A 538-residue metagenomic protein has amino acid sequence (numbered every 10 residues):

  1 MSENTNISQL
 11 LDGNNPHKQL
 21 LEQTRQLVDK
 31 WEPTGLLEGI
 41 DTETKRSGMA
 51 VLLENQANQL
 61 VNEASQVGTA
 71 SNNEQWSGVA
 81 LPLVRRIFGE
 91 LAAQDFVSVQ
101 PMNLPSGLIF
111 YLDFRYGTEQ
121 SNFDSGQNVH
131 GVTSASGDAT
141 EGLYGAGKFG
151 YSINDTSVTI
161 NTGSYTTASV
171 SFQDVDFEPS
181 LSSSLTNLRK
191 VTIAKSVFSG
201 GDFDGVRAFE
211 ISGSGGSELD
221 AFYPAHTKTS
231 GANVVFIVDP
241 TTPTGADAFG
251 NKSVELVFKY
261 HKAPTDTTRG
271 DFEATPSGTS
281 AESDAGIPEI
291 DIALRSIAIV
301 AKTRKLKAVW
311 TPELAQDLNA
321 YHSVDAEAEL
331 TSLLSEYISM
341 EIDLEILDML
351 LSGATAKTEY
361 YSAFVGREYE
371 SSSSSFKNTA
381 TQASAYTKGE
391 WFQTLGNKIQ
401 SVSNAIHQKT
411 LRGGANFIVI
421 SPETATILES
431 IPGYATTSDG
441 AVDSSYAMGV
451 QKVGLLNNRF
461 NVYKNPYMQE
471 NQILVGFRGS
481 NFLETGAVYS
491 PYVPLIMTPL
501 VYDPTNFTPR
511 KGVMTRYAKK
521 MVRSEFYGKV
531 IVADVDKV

Functional and structural regions predicted by a protein language model:
M1-G215: Extended assembly-interface regions of large multimeric machines
M1-W31, G353-A354, A380, Y434 (+2 more regions): Short, intrinsically disordered N-terminal pre-domain segments
S77, P101-P105, A326-E327, D343-F364: Short, glycine/acidic-rich hinge or "gate" loops at secondary-structure transitions that mediate conformational
I87, D95, T156, N161-T166 (+10 more regions): Sequence/fold signature of self-assembling virion shell proteins
A93, S335, S339-D343, L347: Sec-exported extracytoplasmic/periplasmic mature domains
N103-P105, V300-K302, T410-R412: Extracellular/periplasmic catalytic domains that process cell-envelope and extracellular macromolecules
D113-F114, D138-A139, E336, A356-R367 (+2 more regions): Eukaryote-specific, cytoplasm-facing alpha-helical/coiled-coil scaffolding segments in long proteins
S362-V442: Extended, solvent-exposed, turn-rich assembly/linker loops in the middle of proteins
